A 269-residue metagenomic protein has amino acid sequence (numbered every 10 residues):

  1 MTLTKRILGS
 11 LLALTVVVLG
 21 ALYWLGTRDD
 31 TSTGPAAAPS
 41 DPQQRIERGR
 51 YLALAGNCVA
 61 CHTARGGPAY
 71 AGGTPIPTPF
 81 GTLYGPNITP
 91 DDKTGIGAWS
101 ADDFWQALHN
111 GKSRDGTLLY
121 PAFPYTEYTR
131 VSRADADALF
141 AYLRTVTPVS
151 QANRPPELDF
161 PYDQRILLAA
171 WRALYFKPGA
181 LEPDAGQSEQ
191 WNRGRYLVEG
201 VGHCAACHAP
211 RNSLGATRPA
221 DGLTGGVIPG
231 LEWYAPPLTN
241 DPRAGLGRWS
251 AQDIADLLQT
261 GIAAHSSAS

Functional and structural regions predicted by a protein language model:
M1-T33: N-terminal type II signal-anchor transmembrane helix that functions as the membrane-insertion/stop-transfer segment
G20-W24, S100-R114, E127-N153, W249-A264: C-terminal capping alpha-helices of c-type cytochrome domains
D30-L54, A170-E199: Electrostatic cytochrome c docking/interface patches
G49, A55-R65, F104, L139 (+3 more regions): The canonical Cys-X-X-Cys-His
L52-D92, I96-G97: Extracytoplasmic/periplasmic/luminal assembly and interaction segments in envelope/secretory/respiratory proteins
A53, L83-G85, L118-Y120, G202 (+1 more regions): Extracytoplasmic
T78-W105, T126-A134, D221-T260: Electron-transfer interface patches adjacent to heme c in soluble/periplasmic c-type cytochromes and di-/multiheme
Q151-I166: Extended, well-folded interaction surfaces typified by the phenylalanyl-tRNA synthetase beta subunit core
